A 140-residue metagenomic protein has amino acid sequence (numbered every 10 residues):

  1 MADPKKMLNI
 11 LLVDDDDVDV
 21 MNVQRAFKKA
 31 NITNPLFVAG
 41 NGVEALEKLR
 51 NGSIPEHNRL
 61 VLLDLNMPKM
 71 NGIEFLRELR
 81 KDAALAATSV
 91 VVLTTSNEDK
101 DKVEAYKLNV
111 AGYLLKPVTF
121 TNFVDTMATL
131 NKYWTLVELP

Functional and structural regions predicted by a protein language model:
M7-K28, V61: Conserved acidic segment of CheY-like receiver
V38, K69-M70, D99, K107: Residue-level signal for the "D+5" position in two-component response regulator receiver
V38-L60, V124: Acidic, metal-coordinating helix/loop segments flanking the phosphotransfer/catalytic sites of two-component signaling
L65-M67: Receiver (REC) domain active-site loop signature in two-component systems and cognate sites in sensor histidine kinases
A111: Short, glycine/charged-rich "phosphate-handling" switch motifs in NTP-dependent and phosphotransfer domains
V118-T129, V137-E138: C-terminal output helix
